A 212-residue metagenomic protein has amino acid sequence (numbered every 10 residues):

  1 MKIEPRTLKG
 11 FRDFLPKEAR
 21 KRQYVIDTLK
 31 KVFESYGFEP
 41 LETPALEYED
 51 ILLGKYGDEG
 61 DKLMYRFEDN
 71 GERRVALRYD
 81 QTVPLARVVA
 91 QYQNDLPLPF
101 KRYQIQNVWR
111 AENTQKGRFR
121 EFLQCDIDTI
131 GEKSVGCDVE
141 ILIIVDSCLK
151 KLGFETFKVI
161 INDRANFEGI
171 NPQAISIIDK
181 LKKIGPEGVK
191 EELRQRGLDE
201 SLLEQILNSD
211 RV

Functional and structural regions predicted by a protein language model:
M1-V212: Extended, charged alpha-beta segments that form solvent-exposed binding/catalytic grooves in nucleic-acid-handling
